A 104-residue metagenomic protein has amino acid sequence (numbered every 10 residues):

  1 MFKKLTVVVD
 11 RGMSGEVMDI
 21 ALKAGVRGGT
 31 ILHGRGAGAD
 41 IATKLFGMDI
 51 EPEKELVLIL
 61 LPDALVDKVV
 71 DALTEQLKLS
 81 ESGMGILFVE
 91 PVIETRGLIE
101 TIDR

Functional and structural regions predicted by a protein language model:
M1-R104: Positively charged, small/polar-rich N-terminal and surface patches that mediate targeting and assembly and bind
